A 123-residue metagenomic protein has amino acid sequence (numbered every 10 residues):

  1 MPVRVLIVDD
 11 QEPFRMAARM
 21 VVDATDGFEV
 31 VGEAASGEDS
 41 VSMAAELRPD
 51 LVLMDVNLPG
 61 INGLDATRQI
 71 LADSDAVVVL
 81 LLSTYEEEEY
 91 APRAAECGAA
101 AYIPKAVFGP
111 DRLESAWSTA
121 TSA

Functional and structural regions predicted by a protein language model:
D9, D55, S83: Active-site residues of response regulator receiver
F14, P59, E87: The feature encodes the CheY-like receiver
G27-A35, M43: Short hydrophobic/Thr-rich beta-strand motif most characteristic of the beta2 strand and flanking loop of CheY-like
S36-D39, N62-D65: Acidic catalytic/metal-coordinating carboxylates
L47-L53, L58: Active-site beta3 strand of CheY-like receiver
L64-D75: Short amphipathic alpha-helix used as the core "switch/output" element in two-component signaling
D65, E86-I103, V107-S115, T119: Alpha4 helix (beta4-alpha4-beta5 surface) of REC/receiver domains from two-component response regulators
A76-E86: A short, hydrophobic beta-strand element within the central beta-sheet of small alpha/beta folds
